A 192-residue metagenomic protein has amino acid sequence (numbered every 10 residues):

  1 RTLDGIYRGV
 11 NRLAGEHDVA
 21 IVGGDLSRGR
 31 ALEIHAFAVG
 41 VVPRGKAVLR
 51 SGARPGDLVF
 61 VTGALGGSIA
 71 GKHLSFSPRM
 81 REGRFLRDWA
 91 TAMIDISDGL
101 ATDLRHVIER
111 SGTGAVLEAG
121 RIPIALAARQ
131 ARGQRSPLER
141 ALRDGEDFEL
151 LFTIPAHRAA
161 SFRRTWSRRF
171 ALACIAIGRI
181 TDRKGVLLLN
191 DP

Functional and structural regions predicted by a protein language model:
T2-V22, S27-V39, G45, D88-W89 (+1 more regions): Glycine-/charge-enriched secondary-structure boundary and capping motifs
A47-F85: Short, acidic (Asp/Glu-rich) active-site segment that either coordinates a divalent metal cofactor
